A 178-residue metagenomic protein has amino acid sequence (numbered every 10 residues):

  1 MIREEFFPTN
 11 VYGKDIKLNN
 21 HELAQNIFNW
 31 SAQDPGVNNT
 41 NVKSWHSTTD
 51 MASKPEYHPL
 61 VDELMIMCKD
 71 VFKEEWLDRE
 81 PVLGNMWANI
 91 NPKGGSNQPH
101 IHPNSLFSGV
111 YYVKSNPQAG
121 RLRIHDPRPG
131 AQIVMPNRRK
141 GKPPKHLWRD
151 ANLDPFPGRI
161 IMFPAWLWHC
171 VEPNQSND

Functional and structural regions predicted by a protein language model:
M1-D78: Non-heme Fe(II)/2-oxoglutarate
I2-F6, R159, V171: Karyopherin-beta/Importin-beta family HEAT-repeat alpha-solenoid scaffold
W45, L122, V171: Short clusters of hydrophobic/aromatic residues that line enzyme substrate/ligand-binding pockets
S53-G84, P92-L106, Y111-P117: Active-site region of the double-stranded beta-helix
N89-M162: Catalytic core of non-heme Fe(II) oxygenases with the double-stranded beta-helix
N97-H100, H169-S176: Short beta-strand His + acidic residue motifs that chelate non-heme Fe in jelly-roll/DSBH and cupin folds
